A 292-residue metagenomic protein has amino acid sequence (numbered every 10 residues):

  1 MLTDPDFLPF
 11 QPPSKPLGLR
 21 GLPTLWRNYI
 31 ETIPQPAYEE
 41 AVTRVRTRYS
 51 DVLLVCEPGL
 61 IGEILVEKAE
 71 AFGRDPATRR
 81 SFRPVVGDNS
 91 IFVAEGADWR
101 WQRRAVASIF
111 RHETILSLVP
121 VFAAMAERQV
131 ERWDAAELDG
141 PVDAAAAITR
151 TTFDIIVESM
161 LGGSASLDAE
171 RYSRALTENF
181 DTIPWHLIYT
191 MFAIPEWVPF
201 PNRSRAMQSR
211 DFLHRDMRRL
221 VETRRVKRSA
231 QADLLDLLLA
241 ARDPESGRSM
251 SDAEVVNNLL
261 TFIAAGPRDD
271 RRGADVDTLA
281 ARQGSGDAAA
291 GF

Functional and structural regions predicted by a protein language model:
M1-D88, A94-W101, L116, P120-E131 (+3 more regions): N-terminal membrane-proximal hinge/A-helix region immediately C-terminal to the signal-anchor transmembrane segment
M1-P9, R74-R80, T114-R272, A289-A290: Cytochrome P450 heme-thiolate monooxygenase catalytic core
I33, L259, D277-T278: Generic hydrophobic alpha-helical segments
V106: Acidic-aromatic/histidine active-site loop/patch
D269-A281: Short, small-residue alpha-helix embedded
L279-F292: A compact, surface-exposed functional segment
